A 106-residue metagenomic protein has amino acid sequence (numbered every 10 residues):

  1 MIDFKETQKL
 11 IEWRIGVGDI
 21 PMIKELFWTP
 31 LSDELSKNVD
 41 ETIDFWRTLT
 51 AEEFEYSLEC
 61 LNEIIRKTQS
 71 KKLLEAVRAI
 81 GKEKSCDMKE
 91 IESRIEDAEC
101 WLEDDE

Functional and structural regions predicted by a protein language model:
M1-E34: Short terminal alpha-helical segments
M1-I11, S36-T48, K71-I80, E106: Amphipathic alpha-helical scaffolding segments comprising HEAT/armadillo-like alpha-solenoid repeats
W13, K24, W28, T42-I43 (+2 more regions): Generic, low-specificity signal for short hydrophobic/alpha-helical stretches with a mild N-terminal bias, encompassing
W13, V17, K37, I80-E83 (+2 more regions): Surface-exposed polar/charged interaction patches
E25-S36, L58-T68, E90-D104: Structural detector for internal amphipathic alpha-helices that build alpha-solenoid repeat scaffolds
I43-K89: Amphipathic protein-protein interaction modules
